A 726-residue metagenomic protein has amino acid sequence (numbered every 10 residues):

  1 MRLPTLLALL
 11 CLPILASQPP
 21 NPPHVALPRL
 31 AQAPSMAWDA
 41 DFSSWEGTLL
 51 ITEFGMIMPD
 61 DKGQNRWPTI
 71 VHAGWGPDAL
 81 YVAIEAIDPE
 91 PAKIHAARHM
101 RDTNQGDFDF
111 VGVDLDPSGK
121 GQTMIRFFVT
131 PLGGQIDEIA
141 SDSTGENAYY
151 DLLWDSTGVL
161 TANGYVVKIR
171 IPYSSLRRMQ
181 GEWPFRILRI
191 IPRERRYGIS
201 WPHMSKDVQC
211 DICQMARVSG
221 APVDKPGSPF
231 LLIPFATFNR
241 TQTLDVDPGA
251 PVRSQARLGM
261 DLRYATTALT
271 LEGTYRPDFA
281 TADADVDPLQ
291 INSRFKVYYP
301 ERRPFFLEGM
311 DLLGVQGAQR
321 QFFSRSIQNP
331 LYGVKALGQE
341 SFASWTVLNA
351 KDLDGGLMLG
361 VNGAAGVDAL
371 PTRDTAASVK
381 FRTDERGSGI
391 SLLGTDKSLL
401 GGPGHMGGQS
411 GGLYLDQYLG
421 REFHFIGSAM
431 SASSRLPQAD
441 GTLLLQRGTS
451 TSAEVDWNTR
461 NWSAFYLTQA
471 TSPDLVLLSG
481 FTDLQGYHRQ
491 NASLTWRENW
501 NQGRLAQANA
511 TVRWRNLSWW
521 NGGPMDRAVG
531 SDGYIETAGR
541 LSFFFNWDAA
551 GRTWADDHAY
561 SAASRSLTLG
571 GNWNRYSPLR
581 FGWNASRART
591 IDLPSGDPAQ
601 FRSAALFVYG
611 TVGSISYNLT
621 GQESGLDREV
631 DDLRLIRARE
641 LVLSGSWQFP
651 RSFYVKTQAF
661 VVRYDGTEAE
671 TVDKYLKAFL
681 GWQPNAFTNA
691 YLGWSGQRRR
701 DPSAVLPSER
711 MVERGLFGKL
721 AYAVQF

Functional and structural regions predicted by a protein language model:
R2-L9: Sec-dependent signal peptide recognition, specifically the positively charged N-region followed immediately by
L9-S17: Hydrophobic h-region of N-terminal signal peptides that target proteins for export in Gram-negative bacteria
S17-K380, H405: Structural preference for beta-rich elements and adjacent junctions enriched in aromatics
D78-L80, T123, Y165, G181-W183 (+17 more regions): Outer-envelope beta-barrel architecture signal
I169, F230-L231, P251-V252, F279-W514 (+1 more regions): Catalytic-domain carbohydrate-binding cleft regions of carbohydrate-active enzymes
P172-R178, C210-K225, T266-A268, E340-F342 (+11 more regions): Outer-membrane beta-barrel proteins
K225-E272, D374-P437, G570-R587, A605-G625 (+3 more regions): Surface-exposed extracellular loop regions of Gram-negative outer-membrane beta-barrel proteins
N329, M430-F726: Exposed, low-structure sequence patches enriched in small/polar residues
